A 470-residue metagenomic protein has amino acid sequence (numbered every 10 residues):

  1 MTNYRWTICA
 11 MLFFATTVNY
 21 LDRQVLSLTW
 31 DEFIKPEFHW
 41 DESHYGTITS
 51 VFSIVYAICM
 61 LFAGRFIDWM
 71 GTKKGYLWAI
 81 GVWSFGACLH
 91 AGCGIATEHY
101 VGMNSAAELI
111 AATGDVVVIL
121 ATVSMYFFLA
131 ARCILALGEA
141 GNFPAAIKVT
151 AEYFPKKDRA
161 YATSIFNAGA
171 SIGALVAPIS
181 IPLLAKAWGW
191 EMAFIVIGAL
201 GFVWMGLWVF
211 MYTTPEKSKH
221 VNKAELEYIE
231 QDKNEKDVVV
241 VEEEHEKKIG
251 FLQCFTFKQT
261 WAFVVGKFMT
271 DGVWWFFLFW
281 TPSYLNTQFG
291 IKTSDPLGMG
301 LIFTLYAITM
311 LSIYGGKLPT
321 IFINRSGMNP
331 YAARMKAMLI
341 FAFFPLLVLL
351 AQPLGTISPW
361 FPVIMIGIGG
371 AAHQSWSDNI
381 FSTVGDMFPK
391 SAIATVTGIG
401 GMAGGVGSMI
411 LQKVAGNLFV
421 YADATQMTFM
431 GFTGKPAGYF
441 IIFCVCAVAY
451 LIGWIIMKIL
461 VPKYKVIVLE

Functional and structural regions predicted by a protein language model:
T7-E42, T97, F277-P282, L411: Extracytoplasmic
Q24, S53-L61, A140, A174-L175 (+3 more regions): Residue-level signature of mid-helix packing/kink "hotspots" within the transmembrane helices of 12-pass Major
L26-L28, L252-K317, H373-S377, F381 (+1 more regions): Extracytoplasmic gate region of multi-pass secondary transporters
Y76, F128, M335-M338: Primarily marks hydrophobic transmembrane alpha-helices of the MFS/SLC 12-helix fold
G81-A121, L339-T356: C-terminal ends and interior cores of transmembrane alpha-helices in multi-pass membrane transporters/permeases
F127, A131-S171: Cytoplasmic helix-loop-helix junction between adjacent transmembrane helices in 12-TM secondary transporters
G169-K219: Helix-loop-helix hairpin linking two adjacent transmembrane segments in secondary transporters
W204-Y212, V348-L354, Y439-E470: Multi-pass alpha-helical transporter architecture, strongest for 12-TM Major Facilitator/SLC carriers used
